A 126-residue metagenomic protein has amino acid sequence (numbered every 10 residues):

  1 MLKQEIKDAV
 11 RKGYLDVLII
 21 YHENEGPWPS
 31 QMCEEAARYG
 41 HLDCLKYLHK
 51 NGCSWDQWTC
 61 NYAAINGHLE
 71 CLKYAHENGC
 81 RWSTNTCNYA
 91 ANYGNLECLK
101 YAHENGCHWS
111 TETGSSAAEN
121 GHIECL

Functional and structural regions predicted by a protein language model:
M1-L126: Ankyrin repeat (ANK) tandem alpha-helical domains that serve as protein-protein interaction scaffolds, prominent
